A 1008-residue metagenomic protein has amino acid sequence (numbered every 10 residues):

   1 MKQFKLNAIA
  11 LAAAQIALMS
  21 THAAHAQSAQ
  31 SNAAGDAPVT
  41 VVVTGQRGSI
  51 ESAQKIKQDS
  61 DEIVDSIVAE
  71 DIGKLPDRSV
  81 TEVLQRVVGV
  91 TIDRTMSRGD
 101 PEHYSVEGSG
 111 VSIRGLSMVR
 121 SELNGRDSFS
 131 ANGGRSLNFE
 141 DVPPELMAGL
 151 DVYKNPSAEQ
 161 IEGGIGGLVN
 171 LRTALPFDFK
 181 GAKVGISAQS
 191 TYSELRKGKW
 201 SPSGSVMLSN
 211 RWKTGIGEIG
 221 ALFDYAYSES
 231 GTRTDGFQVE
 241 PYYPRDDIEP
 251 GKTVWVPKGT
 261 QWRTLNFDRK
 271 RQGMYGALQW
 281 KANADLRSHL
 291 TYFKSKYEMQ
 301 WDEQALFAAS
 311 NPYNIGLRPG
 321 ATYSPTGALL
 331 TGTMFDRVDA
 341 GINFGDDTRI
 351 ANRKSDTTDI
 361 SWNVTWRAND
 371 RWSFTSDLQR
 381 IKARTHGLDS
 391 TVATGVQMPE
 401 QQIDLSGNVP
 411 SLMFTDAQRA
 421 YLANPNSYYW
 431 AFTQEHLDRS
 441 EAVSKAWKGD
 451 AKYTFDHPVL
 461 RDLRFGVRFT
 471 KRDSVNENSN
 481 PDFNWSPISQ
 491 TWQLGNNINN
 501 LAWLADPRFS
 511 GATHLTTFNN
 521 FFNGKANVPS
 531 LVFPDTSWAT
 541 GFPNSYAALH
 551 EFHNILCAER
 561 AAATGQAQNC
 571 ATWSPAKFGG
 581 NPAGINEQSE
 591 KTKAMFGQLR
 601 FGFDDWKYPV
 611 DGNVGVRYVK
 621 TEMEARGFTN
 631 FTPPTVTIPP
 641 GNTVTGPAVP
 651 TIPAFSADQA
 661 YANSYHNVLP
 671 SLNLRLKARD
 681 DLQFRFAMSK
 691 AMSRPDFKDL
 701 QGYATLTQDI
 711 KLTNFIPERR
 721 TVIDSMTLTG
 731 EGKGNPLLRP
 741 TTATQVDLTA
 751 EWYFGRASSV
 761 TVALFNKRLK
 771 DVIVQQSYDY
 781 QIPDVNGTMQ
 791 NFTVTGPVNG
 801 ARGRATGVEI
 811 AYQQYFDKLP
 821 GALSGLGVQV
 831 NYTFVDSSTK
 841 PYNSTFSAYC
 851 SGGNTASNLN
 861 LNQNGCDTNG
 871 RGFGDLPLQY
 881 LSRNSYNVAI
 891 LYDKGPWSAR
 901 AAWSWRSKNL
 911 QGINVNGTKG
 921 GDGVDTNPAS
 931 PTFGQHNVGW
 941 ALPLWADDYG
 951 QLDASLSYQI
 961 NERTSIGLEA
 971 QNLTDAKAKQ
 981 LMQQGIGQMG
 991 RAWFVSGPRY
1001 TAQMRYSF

Functional and structural regions predicted by a protein language model:
V42-R78, A131: N-terminal periplasmic "start-of-domain" segments of outer-membrane beta-barrel proteins
T81-D127: Extracytoplasmic beta-strand/coil segments of soluble accessory domains associated with Gram-negative outer-membrane
G110-V111, R126-K154: Short acidic/polar hinge/loop motifs at secondary-structure boundaries that mediate gating or recognition
P176-A182, K213-I219, D285, R371-S373 (+7 more regions): Short loop/turn motifs that connect adjacent beta-strands in outer-membrane beta-barrel proteins
K197-L330, N352-N363, A368, L672: Transmembrane beta-barrel wall of Gram-negative outer-membrane proteins
R349-T357, M692-T761, K767-L769, T788-F816 (+3 more regions): Outer-membrane beta-barrel signature, preferentially recognizing the C-terminal barrel domain of Gram-negative
F483, P487, S904-D925, A929-T932 (+2 more regions): C-terminal beta-signal and adjacent terminal beta-strands/loops of Gram-negative outer-membrane beta-barrel proteins
F765-L769, I773, Y778-Y780, D784-V915 (+1 more regions): Gram-negative outer-membrane beta-barrel transporters
